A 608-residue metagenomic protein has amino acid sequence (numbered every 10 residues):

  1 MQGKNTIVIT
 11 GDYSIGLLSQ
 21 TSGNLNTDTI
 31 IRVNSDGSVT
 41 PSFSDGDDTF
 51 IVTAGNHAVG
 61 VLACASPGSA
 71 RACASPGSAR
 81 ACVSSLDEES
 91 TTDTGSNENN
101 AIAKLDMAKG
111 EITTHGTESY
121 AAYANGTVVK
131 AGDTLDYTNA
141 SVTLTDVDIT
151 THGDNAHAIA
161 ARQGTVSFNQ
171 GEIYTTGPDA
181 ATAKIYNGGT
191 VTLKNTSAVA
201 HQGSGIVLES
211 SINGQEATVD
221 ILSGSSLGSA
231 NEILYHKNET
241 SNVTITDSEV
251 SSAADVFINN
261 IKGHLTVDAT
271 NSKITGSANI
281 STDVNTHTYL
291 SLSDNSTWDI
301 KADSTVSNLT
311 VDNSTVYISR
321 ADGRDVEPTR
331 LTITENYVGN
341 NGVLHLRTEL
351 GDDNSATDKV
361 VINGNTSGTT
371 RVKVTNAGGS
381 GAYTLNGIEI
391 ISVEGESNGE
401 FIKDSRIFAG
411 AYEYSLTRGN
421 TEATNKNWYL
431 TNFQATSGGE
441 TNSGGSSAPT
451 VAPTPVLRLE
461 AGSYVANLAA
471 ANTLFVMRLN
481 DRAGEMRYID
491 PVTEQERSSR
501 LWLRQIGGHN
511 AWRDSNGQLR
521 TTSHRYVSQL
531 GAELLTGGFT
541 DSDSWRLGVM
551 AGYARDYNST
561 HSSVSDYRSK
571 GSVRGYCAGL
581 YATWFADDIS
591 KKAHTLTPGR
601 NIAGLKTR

Functional and structural regions predicted by a protein language model:
M1-Y13, T29-H57, E89-Y120, Y137-N155 (+11 more regions): Beta-strand-rich solenoid/repeat architectures in extracellular/passenger domains of polysaccharide-targeting enzymes
K4, S84, G132, N139 (+9 more regions): Extracellular Ser/Thr- and Pro-rich, acidic-biased low-complexity repeat/linker "stalks"
S14, A58, S66-S69, S75-S78 (+10 more regions): Ser/Thr/Pro-rich low-complexity tandem-repeat tracts
L18-R32, L62-G68, A81, S85-I102 (+10 more regions): Right-handed parallel beta-helix/beta-solenoid
S38, E89-E98, Y174, S226 (+7 more regions): Primarily extracellular Gram-negative trimeric autotransporter adhesin
V142, V219, V243, L530 (+1 more regions): Membrane-embedded beta-strands of outer-membrane beta-barrel proteins, especially the hydrophobic/small aromatic
E216, S223-A230, H236-N365, T369-R371 (+2 more regions): Extracellular beta-solenoid/beta-roll
N442-R608: Outer membrane beta-barrel translocator domains of Type V secretion systems
